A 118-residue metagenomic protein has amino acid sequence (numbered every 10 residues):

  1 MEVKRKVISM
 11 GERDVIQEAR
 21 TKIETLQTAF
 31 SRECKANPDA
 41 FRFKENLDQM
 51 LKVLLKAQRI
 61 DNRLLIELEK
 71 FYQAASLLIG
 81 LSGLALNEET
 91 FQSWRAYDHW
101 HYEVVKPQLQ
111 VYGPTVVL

Functional and structural regions predicted by a protein language model:
E2-D48, P114-T115: Short terminal alpha-helical segments
R5, S9-E12, K56-E67, S82-F91: Short, Lys/Arg-enriched charge-dense amphipathic segments
Q17, F41, N62, F91-Q92: Generic alpha-helical secondary structure signal
Q27-L81: Amphipathic alpha-helical interaction modules
Y72-L118: Amphipathic alpha-helical binding modules
